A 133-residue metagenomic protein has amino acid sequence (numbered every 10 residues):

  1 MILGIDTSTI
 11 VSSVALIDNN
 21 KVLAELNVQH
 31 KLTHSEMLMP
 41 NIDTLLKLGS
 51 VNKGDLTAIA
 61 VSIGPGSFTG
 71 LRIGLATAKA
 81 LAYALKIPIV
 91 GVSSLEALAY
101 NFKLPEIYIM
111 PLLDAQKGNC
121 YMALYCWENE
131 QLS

Functional and structural regions predicted by a protein language model:
M1-I63: N-terminal beta-alpha supersecondary unit
I10, G64-P65, A115-G118: Short glycine-rich anion-binding loops that position phosphate/pyrophosphate groups of nucleotides and phosphorylated
K21, H30, P88-S133: Surface "functional belts" at beta-alpha junctions
Q29-M37, F68, R72, A76 (+1 more regions): Residues at secondary-structure transition points
I42, T77-L81, L98-A99: Buried hydrophobic packing segments
L45-G49, A84, F102: Stable alpha-helical structural segments in soluble proteins, enriched in small hydrophobic residues
G54-D55, L85, P105: Residue-level preference for short coil/turn positions at secondary-structure junctions
A60-I89: DPxDG-like acidic metal-binding loop motif
